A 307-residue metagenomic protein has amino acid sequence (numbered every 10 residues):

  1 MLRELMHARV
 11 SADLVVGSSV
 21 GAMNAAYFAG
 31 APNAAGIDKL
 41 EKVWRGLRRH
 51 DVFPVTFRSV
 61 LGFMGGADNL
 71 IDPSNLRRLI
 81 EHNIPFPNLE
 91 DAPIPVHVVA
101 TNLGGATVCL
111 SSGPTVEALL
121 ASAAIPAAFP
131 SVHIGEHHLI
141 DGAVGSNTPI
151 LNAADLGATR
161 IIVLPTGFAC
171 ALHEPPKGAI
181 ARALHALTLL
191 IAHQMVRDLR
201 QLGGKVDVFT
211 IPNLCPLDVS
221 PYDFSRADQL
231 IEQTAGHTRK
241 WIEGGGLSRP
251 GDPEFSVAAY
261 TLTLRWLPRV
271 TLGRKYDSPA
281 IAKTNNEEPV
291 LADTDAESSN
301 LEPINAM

Functional and structural regions predicted by a protein language model:
M1-I80, S111-A121, P165, A169 (+3 more regions): Patatin-like phospholipase
S11-L14, G105-A106, H137-H138: Short active-site oxyanion
G21, S112-C215, E232-R239: Conserved catalytic block of serine-dependent lipid acyl chemistry
V52-I71, H173-V196, E254, A258-R274: Alpha-helical membrane-targeting segments
I84-P95: A short alpha-helix-loop-beta-strand transition element characteristic of N-terminal alpha/beta dinucleotide-binding
V96-T101, P130: Short beta-strand scaffold segments in enzyme catalytic cores
D198-M307: C-terminal helical/tail subdomains of lipid-metabolizing enzymes
